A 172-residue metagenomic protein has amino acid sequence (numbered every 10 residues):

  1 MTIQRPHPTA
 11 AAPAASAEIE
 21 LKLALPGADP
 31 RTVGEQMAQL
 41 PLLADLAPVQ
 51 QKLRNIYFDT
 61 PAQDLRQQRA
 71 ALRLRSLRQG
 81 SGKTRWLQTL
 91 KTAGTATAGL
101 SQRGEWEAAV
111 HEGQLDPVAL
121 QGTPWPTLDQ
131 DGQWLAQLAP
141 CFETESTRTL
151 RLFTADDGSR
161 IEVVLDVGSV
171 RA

Functional and structural regions predicted by a protein language model:
M1-A172: Phosphate-end processing signature that detects enzymes handling 5′-triphosphorylated RNA and polyphosphate
